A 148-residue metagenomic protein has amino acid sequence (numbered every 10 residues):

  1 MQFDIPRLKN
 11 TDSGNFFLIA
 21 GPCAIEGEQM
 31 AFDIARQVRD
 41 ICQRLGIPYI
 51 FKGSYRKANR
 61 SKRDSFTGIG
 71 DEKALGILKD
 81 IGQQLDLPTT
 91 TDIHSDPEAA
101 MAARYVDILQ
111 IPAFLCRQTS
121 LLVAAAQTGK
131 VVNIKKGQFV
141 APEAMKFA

Functional and structural regions predicted by a protein language model:
M1-I19: N-terminal amphipathic alpha-helix/helix-capping segment at the start of soluble metabolic enzymes
D4-P6, A31-G46, K146: Short amphipathic alpha-helices and their capping/turn segments at secondary-structure boundaries
L18-G21, Y49-G53, T89-T91, L109-I111 (+1 more regions): Hydrophobic faces of well-ordered beta-strands that scaffold small-molecule active sites in alpha/beta enzyme cores
C23-R36, K135-K146: Active-site glycine- and acidic-residue-rich loops that bind and position anionic ligands or nucleotide-like cofactors
R39-Q43, L78-Q83, A126: Surface-exposed amphipathic alpha-helices with a cationic face
G53-Q110, R117-L121: N-terminal active-site wall of soluble small-molecule enzyme domains
K57, S61, L115-A148: Conserved anion-binding
